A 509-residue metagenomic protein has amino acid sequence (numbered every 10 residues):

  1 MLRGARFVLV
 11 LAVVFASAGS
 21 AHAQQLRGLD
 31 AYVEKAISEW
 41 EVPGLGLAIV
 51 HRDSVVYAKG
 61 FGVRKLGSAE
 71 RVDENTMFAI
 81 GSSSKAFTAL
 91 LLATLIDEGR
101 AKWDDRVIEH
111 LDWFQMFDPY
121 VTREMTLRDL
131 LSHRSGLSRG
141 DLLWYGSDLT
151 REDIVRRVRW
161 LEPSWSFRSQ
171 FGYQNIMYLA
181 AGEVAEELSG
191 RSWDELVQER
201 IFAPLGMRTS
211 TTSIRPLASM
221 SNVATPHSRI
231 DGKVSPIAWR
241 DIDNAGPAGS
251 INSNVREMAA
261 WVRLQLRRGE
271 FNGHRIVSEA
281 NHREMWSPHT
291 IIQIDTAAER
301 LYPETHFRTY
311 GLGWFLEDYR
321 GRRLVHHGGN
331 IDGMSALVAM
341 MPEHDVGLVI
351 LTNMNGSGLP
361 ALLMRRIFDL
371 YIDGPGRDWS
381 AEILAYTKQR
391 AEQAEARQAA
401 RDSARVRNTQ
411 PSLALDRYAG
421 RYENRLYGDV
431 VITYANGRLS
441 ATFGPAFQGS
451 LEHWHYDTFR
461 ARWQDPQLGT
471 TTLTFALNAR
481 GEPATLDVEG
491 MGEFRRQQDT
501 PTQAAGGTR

Functional and structural regions predicted by a protein language model:
M1-L9: Bacterial N-terminal signal peptides that target proteins for export
V8-S17: Bacterial N-terminal signal peptides
G19-A23: Sec/Tat signal peptide C-region and signal peptidase I cleavage site
Q24-I80, R100-K102, E109, M116-F117 (+3 more regions): Short, conserved catalytic-motif segment at the N-terminal edge
F61-L66, P119-D332, A336-L337: Short, surface-exposed loop or secondary-structure junction motifs that flank catalytic or metal-binding residues
I292, R322, L362-R509: Peripheral terminal and inter-domain segments
H326-H327, L337-M340, H344-N353, T485-V488: Short, well-ordered beta-strand elements
